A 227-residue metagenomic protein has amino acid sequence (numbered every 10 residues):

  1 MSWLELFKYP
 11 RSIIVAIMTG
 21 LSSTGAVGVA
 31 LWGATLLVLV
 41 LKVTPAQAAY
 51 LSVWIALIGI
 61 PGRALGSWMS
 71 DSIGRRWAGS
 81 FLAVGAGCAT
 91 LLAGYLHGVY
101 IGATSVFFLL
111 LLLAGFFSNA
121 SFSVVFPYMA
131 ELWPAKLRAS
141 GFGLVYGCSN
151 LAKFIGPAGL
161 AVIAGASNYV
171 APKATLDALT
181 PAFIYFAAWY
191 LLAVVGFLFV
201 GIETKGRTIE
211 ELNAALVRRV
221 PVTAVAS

Functional and structural regions predicted by a protein language model:
M1-S12, V220: Juxtamembrane intracellular "pre-TM" segments in multi-pass secondary transporters
F7-P61, K153-P157: Extracytoplasmic gate region of multi-pass secondary transporters
L37-V38, M69-S70, L160-V170, A174-L176: Interfacial helix-cap and linker-helix signal at transmembrane-aqueous boundaries of multi-pass secondary transporters
P45-A46, A135-L144: Loop-to-transmembrane helix entry/capping segments in MFS-fold secondary transporters and related SLC/MFSD carriers
S72-A83: Cytoplasmic membrane-interface "Motif A"-like loop-to-helix N-cap segments of 12-TM Major Facilitator Superfamily
V84-I101: C-terminal ends and interior cores of transmembrane alpha-helices in multi-pass membrane transporters/permeases
A120-W133: Intracellular juxtamembrane helix-capping segments at the cytosolic ends of symmetry-related transmembrane helices
P181-F199: Symmetry-related core transmembrane helices of the 12-TM Major Facilitator Superfamily/SLC fold
